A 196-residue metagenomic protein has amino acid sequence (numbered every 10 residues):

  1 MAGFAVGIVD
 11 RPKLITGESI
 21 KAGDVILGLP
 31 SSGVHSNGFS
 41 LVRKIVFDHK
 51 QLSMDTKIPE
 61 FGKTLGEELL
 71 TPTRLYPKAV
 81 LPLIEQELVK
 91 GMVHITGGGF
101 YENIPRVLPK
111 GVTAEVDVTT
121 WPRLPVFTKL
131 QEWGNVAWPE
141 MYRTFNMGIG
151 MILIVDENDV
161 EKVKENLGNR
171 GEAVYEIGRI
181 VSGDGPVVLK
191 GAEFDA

Functional and structural regions predicted by a protein language model:
M1-S40, R179, K190-A192: Glycine-rich anion-binding loops of enzyme active sites
A2, R43-V46, V107-V112: Short, surface-exposed, charged loop/turn segments at secondary-structure junctions
V9, I15, V25, P30 (+5 more regions): A residue-level detector for conformationally permissive "hinge/kink" positions
P12, A22, H35-G38, R43 (+4 more regions): Basic, gly/Ser/Thr/Pro-rich low-complexity segments located predominantly at protein N termini
L14, E18, V34, H49 (+2 more regions): Amphipathic, positively biased hydrophobic alpha-helical segments used for protein targeting and membrane insertion
I20-E67: Acidic, glycine-rich loop-and-beta core segments that form the ion-binding/anion-interacting portion of active sites
S53, P59-L70, R74-A196: Glycine-/charge-enriched secondary-structure boundary and capping motifs
